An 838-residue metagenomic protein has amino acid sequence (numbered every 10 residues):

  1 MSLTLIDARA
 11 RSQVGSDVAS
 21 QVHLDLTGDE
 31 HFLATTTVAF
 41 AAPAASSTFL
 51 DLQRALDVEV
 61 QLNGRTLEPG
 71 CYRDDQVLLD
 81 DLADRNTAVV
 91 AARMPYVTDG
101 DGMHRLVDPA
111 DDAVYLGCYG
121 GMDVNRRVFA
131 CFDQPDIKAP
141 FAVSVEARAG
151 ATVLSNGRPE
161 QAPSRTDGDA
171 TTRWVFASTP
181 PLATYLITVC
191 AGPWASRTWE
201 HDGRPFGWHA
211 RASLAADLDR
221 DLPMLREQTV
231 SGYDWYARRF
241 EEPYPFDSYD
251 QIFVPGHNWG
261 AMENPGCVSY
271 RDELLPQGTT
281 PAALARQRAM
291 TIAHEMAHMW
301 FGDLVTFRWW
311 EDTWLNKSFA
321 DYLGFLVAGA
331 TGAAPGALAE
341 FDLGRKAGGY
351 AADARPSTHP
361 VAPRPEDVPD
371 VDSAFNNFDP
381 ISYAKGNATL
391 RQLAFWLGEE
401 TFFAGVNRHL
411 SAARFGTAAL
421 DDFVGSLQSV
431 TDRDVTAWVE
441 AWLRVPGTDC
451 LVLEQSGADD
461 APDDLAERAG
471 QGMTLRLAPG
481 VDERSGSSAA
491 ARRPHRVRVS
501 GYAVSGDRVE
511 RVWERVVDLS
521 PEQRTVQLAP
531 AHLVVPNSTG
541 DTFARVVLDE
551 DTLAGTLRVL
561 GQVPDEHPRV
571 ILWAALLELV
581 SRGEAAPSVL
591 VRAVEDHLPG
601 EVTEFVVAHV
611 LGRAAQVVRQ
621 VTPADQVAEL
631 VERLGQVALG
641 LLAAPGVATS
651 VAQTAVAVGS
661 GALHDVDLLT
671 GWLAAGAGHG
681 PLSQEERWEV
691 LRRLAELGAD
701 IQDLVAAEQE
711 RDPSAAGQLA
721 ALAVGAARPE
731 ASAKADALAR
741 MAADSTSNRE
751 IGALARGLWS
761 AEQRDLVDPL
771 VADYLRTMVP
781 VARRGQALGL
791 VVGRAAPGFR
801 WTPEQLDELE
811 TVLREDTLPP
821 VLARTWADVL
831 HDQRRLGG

Functional and structural regions predicted by a protein language model:
M1-D247, E273, Y350-A351, F378-A384 (+16 more regions): Acidic/His-enriched low-complexity segments
A39, L78, T306, N407-F415 (+4 more regions): Conserved short loop/turn motifs at secondary-structure junctions
A44, A162-T171, S429-R433, Q562 (+3 more regions): Short, glycine- and charge-enriched coil/turn segments that flank and shape catalytic ligand pockets
G102-L106, A130, S155-E160, C190-A191 (+16 more regions): Short coil/turn segments at secondary-structure boundaries
F176, W208-S488, R633, V637 (+1 more regions): Hydrophobic alpha-helical and helix-loop surface patches within well-folded domains that function as non-catalytic
P181, L275, T306, V327 (+4 more regions): Short, glycine-/Ser/Thr-/acidic-enriched flexible segments
A461-G470, T474, A489-A491, Y502-W513 (+2 more regions): Long, ordered, helix-rich scaffold segments
V497: Anion-recognition interface
